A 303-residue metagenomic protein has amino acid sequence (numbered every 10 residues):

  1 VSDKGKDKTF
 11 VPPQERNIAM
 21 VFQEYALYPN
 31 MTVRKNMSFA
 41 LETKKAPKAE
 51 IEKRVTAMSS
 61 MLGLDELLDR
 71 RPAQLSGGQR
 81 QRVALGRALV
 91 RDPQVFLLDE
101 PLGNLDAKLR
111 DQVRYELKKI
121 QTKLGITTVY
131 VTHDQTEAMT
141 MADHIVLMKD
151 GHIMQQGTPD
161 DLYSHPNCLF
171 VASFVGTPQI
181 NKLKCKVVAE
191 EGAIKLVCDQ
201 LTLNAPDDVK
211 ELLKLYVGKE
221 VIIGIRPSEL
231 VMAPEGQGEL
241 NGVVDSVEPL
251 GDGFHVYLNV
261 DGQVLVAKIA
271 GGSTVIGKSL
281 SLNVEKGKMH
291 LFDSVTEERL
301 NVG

Functional and structural regions predicted by a protein language model:
V1-R16, A46-I51: ABC ATPase NBD Q-loop/coupling interface
K4, L105, Q112, H165 (+3 more regions): Residues that scaffold the ATP/ADP-binding catalytic core of kinase and kinase-like folds
K4-K8, R114-L117, D208-V209: A generic local structural motif
K8, T158, F170, I269-A270: Short beta-alpha junctions and helix-cap segments that line functional grooves
N17-A19, Q23-F170: ABC ATPase nucleotide-binding domains
P159-E190: ABC transporter nucleotide-binding domain
P178-K184, E190-G303: Non-catalytic connector elements of ABC transporters
